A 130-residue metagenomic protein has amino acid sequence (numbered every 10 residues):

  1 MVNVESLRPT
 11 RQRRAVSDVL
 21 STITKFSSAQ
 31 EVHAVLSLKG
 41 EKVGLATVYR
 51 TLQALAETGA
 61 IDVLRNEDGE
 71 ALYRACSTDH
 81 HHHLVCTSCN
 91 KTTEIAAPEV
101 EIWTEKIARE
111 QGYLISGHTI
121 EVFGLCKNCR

Functional and structural regions predicted by a protein language model:
M1-D18: Short alpha-helical segments that sit at the start of domains
R11, T22-S28: Short capping segments at the starts of secondary-structure elements
D18-I23, V35: Short amphipathic alpha-helical elements of helix-turn-helix/winged-helix folds
E31-S37, V48: A short acidic, leucine-rich amphipathic alpha-helix
V48-T58: Basic amphipathic alpha-helical segments that dock to polyanions
A60-R130: Non-DNA-binding regulatory cores of transcription-related proteins, predominantly C-terminal effector-binding
